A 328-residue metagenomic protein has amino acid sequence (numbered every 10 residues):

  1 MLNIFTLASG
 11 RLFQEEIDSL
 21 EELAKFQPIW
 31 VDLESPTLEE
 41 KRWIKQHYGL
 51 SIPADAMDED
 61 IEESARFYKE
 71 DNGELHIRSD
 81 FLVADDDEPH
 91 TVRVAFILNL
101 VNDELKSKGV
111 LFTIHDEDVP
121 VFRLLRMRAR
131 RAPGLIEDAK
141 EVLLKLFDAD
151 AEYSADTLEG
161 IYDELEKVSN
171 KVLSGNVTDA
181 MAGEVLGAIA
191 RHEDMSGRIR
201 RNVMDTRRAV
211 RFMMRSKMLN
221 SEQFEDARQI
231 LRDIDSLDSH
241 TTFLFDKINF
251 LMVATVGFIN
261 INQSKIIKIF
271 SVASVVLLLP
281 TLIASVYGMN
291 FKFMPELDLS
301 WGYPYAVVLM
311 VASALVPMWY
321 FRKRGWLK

Functional and structural regions predicted by a protein language model:
M1-S221, Q229, D233-S236, H240-F243 (+1 more regions): Peripheral, non-transmembrane regulatory/ligand-interaction domains of membrane transport proteins
A209-F224, L251-N262: Long amphipathic alpha-helical coiled-coil segments
D235-K328: Hydrophobic alpha-helical transmembrane segments and their immediately adjacent juxtamembrane loops
